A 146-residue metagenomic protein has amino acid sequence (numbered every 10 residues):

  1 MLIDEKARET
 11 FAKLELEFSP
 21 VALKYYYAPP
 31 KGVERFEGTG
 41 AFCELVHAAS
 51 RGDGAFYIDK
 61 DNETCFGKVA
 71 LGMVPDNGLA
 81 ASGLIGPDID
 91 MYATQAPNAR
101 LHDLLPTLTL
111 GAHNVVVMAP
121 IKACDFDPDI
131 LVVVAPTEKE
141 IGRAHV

Functional and structural regions predicted by a protein language model:
I3-H145: Acidic, serine/proline-rich low-complexity intrinsically disordered regions
